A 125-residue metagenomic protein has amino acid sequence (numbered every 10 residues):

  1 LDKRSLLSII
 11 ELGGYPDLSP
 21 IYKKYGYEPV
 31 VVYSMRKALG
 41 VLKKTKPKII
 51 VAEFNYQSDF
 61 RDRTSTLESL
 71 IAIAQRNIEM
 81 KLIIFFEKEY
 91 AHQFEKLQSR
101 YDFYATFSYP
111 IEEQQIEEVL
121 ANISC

Functional and structural regions predicted by a protein language model:
D2-G13, Y22, I50: Conserved acidic segment of CheY-like receiver
L12-V31: Two-component/phosphorelay signaling modules centered on CheY-like receiver
Y33-I49: Acidic, metal-coordinating helix/loop segments flanking the phosphotransfer/catalytic sites of two-component signaling
K37, I111-L120: C-terminal output helix
K43-T45, A72-M80: Conserved phosphotransfer cores of two-component systems
I49-Q75, F86, Y90-Q93: Conserved phosphotransfer microenvironments
L97-Y104: As written
F107-S108: Residues at the ends of beta-strands that form strand-to-helix hinge/output surfaces
